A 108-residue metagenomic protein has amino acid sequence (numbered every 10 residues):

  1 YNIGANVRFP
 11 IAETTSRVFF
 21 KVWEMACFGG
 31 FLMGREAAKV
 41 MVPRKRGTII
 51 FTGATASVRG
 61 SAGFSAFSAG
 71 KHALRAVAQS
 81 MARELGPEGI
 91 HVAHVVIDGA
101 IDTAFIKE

Functional and structural regions predicted by a protein language model:
Y1-R8: Conserved NAD(P)H cofactor-binding loop of Rossmann-fold oxidoreductase domains
F9-P10, E36-K45, E84: A short helix-coil junction within the Rossmann-fold of NAD(P)-dependent oxidoreductases
P10-I11, R44, S61-A62, I106: Conserved catalytic-core motifs of eukaryotic protein kinase domains, centered on the activation segment
P10-I11, V18-W23: Substrate-binding pocket helix/loop in short-chain dehydrogenase/reductase
V22, T48-A73, Q79, R83-G86: Catalytic loop of short-chain dehydrogenase/reductase
G34-R35, Q79: A short, exposed helix-loop element centered on a Lys and neighboring polar residues
R59, R83-E108: Flexible, glycine-rich beta-alpha linker
